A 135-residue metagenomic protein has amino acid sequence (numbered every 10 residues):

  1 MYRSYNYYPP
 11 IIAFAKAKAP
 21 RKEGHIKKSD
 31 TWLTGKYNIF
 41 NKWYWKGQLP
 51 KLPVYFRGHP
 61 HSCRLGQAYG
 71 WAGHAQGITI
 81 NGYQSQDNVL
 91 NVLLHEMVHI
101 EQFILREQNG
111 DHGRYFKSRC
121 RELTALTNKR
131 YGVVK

Functional and structural regions predicted by a protein language model:
M1-N91, I100-K135: Active-site-proximal or metal-binding-adjacent scaffold patches in catalytic folds
E96: Walker B catalytic acidic pair
